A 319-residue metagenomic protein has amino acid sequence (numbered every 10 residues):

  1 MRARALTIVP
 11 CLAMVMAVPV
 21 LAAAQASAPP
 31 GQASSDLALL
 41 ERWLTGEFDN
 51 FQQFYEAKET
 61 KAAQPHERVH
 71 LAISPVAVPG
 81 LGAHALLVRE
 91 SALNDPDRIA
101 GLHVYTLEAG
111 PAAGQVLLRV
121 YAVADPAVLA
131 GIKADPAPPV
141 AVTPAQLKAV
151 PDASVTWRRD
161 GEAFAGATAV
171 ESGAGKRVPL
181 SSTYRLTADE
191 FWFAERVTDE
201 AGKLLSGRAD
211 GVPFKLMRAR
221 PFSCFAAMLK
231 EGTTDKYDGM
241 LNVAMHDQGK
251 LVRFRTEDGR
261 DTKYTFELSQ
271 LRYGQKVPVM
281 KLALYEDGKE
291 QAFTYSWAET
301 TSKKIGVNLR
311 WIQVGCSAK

Functional and structural regions predicted by a protein language model:
M1-R4: N-terminal secretory signal peptides that target proteins for export/translocation
T7, A23-H84, E90-A92: Long alpha-helical, hydrophobic tracts
V9-P19: Bacterial N-terminal signal peptides
M14-M16, A38, A63, T183: Generic marker of residues within folded, mature protein domains
L37-K58, R89-K319: Calycin-type beta-barrel ligand-binding domains and close structural analogs
